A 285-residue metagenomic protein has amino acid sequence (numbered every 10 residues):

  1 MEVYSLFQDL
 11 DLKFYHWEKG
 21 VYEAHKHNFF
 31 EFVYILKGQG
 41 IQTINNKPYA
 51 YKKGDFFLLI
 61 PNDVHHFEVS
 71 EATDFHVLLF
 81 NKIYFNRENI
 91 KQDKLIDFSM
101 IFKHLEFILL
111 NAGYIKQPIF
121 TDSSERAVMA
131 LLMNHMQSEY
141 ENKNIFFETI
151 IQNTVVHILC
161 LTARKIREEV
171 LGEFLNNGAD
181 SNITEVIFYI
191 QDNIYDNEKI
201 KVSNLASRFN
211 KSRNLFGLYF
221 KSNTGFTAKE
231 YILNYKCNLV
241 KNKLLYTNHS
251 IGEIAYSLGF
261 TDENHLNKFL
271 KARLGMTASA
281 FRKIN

Functional and structural regions predicted by a protein language model:
M1-F56, D63, V69-E71, K103: Generic protein-terminus/edge-of-domain signal
E2-L10, S70-S138: A hydrophobic/aromatic-rich effector-binding and dimerization subdomain of bacterial HTH-type transcriptional regulators
E31-Y34, V128-L132, T154, I158-L161: Amphipathic, well-ordered alpha-helical segments in soluble domains
H104, S124-L132, H157, S181 (+3 more regions): Generic alpha-helical secondary structure signal
Q117-S123, Y140-N153, C160-F188, D192-E198 (+3 more regions): Short, Lys/Arg-enriched, Trp-marked, Pro/Gly-tolerant hinge/linker segments that flank
Y189-Y195, N242-Y246, S257, F281: Short alpha-helical segment immediately N-terminal to, or the first helix within, an HTH/HTH-like DNA-binding domain
K199-N238, H249, E253-N285: Basic/polar phosphate-binding segments, predominantly the helix-turn-helix DNA-binding elements of transcriptional
